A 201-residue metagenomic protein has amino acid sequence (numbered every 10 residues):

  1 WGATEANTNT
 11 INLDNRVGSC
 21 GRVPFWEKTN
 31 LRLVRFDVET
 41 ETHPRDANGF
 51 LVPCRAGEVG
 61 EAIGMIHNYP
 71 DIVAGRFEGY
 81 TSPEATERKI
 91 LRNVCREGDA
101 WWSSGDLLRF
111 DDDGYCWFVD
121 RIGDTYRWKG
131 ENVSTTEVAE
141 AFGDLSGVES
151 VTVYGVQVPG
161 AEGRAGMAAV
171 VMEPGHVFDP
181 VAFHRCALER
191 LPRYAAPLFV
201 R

Functional and structural regions predicted by a protein language model:
G2-L108, D112-Y115, I122-T125: Conserved AMP-binding/adenylate-forming
D71-R201: AMP-binding/adenylate-forming catalytic core of the ANL superfamily
